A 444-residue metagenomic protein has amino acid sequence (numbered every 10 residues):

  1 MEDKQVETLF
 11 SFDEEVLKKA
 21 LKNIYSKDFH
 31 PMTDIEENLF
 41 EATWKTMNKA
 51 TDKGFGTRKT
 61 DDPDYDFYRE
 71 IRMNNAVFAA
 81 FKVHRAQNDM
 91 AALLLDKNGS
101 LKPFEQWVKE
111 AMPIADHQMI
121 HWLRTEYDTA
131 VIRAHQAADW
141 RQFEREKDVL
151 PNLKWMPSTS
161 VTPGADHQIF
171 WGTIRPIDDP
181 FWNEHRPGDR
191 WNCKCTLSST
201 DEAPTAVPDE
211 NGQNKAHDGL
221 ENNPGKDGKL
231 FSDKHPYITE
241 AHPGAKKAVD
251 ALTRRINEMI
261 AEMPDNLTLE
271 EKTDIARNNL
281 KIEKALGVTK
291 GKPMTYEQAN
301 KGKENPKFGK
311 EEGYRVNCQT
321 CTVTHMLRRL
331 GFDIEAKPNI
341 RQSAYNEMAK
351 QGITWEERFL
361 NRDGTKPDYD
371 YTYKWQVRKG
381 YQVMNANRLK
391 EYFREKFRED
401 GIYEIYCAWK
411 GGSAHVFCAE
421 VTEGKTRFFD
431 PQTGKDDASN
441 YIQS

Functional and structural regions predicted by a protein language model:
M1-A115, T200-K284: N-terminal leader/targeting and assembly helices and adjacent pre-domain segments
G56, F78-A86, T273-N361: Active-site nucleophile-adjacent alpha helix/oxyanion-hole segment immediately C-terminal to the catalytic cysteine
R85, Q118, W122, T162 (+4 more regions): Short, well-structured alpha-helical interface segments that form or flank functional binding sites
D96, F104-V108, M112-V149: Internal glycine-rich, Lys/Arg-flanked active-site/core loops of soluble domains
R124, L150-N152, R190-K194, I402 (+1 more regions): Extracellular structured ligand-interaction cores
T129-A203: Conserved short secondary-structure elements within globular domains
G164, G172-D178, P187-D189, A206 (+2 more regions): A recognition module on extended beta-rich or small alphabeta surfaces enriched in W/G with H and D/E
R329-A414, E420-P431, D437-N440: Conserved active-site-adjacent core of cysteine acyl-enzyme catalytic domains
